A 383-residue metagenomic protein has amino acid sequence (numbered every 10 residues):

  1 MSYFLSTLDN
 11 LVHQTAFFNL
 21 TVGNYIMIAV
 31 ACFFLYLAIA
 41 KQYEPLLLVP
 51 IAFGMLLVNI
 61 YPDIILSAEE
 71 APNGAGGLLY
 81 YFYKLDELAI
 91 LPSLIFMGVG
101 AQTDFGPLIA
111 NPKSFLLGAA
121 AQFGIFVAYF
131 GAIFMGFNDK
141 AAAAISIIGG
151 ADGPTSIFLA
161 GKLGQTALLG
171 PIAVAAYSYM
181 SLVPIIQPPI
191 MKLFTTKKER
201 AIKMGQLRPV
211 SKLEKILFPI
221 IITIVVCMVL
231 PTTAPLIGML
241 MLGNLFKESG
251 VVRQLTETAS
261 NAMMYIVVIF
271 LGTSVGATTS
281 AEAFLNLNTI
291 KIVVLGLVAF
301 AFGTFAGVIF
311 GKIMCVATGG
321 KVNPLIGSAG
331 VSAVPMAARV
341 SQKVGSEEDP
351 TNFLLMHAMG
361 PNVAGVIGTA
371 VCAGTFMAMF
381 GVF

Functional and structural regions predicted by a protein language model:
M1-G74: N-terminal alpha-helical transmembrane segments of multi-pass membrane transport and channel/translocase proteins
M1-N19, Y25, A71, A75 (+3 more regions): Intrinsically disordered, low-complexity non-transmembrane regions of multi-pass membrane transporters
A16-M27, Y80-I95, A141-G149, Y177 (+3 more regions): Structural signature of hydrophobic alpha-helical transmembrane segments
L88, F96-T103, L117-V127, G131 (+3 more regions): Alpha-helical membrane segments and immediately flanking helix-loop junctions that form or couple to the substrate/ion
P107-Y129, S280-G307, A358-N362: Entry/N-cap segments of selected transmembrane alpha helices and their immediately preceding amphipathic helices
A167-I185, L295-G303, I326-A329: Alpha-helical transmembrane segments
A175-V251: Membrane-embedded hairpin module used as a gating/binding unit in multi-pass transport and secretion proteins
T223-F310: Transmembrane helical segments that form the transport core of multi-pass membrane transport proteins
